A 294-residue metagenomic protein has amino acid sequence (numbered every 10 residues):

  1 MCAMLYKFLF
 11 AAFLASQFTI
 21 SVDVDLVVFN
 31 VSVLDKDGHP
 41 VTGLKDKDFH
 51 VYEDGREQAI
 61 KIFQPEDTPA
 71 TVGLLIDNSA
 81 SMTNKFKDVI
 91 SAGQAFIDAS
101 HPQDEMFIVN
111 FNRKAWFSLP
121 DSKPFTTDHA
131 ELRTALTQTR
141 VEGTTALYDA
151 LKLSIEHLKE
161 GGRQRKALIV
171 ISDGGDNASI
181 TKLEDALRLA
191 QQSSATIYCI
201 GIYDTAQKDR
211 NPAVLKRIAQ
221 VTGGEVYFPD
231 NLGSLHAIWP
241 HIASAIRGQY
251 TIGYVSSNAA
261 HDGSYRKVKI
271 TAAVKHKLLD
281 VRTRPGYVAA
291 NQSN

Functional and structural regions predicted by a protein language model:
C2-A11: Sec-dependent signal peptide recognition, specifically the positively charged N-region followed immediately by
A15-N294: Scaffold/interface architecture of coatomer-like assemblies
